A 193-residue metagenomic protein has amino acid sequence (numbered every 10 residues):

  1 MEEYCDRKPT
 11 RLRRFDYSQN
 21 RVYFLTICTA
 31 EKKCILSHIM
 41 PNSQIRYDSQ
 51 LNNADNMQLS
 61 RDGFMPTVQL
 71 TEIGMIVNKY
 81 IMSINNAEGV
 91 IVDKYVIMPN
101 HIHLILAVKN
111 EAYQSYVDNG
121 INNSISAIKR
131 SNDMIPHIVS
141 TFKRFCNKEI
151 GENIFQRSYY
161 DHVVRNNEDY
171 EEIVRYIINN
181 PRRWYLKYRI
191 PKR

Functional and structural regions predicted by a protein language model:
M1-R193: Short catalytic/metal-binding and nucleic-acid-binding patches
